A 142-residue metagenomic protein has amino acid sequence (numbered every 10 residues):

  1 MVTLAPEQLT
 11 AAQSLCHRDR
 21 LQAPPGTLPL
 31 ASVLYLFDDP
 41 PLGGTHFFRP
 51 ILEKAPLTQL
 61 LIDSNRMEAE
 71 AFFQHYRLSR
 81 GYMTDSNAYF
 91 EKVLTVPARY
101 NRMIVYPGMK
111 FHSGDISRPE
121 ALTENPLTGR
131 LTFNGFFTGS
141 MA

Functional and structural regions predicted by a protein language model:
M1-Q8: Short N-terminal edge-element motif at the start of the domain
L9-F111, D115-S117, A121-A142: Catalytic core of non-heme Fe(II) oxygenases with the double-stranded beta-helix
